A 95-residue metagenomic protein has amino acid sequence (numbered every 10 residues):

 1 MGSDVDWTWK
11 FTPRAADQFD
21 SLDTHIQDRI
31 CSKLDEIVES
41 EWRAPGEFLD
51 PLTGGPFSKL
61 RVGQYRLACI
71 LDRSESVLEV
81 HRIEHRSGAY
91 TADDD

Functional and structural regions predicted by a protein language model:
M1-T8, H25-D28, V62-Y65, I70-D95: Enriched for short, Lys/Arg-rich terminal
D6, Q18, D50-T53: Acidic/histidine-enriched, beta-strand-rich ligand/metal-binding domains
R14, F57, H85: Residues that form or immediately flank small-molecule/cofactor binding pockets and catalytic motifs
R14-H25: Surface-exposed, Lys/Arg-rich phosphate-binding patches that contact polyanionic backbones
D17, E36, H85-G88: Active-site micro-motifs of SAM-dependent methyltransferase domains
D35-L60: A short, surface-exposed loop/turn module that caps and links secondary-structure elements
